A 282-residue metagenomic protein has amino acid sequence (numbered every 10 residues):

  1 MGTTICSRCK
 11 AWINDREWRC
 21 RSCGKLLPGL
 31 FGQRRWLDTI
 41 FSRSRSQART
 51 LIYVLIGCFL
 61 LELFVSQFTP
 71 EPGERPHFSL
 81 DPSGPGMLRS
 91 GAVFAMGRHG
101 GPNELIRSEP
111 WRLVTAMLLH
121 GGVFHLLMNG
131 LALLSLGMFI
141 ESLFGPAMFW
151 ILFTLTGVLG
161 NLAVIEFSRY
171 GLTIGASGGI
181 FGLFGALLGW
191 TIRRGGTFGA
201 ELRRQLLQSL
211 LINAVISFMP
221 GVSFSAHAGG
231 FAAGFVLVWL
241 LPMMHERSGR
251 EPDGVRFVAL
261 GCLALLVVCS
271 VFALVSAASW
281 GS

Functional and structural regions predicted by a protein language model:
M1-R43, A214-S282: C-terminal transmembrane module of polytopic alpha-helical membrane proteins
S22, S142-P146, W190-R203, P242-G254: Alpha-helical transmembrane bundle and helix-membrane interface signal in multi-pass integral membrane proteins
R49-Y53, W150-T154, I180, L206-L211 (+2 more regions): Hydrophobic alpha-helical transmembrane segments
L51-I52, I56-A176, M219-V222: N-terminal TM1-TM2 helical hairpin plus the immediately adjacent luminal interfacial "cap"
L127-G130, G179-A186, Q205, F231-F235: Alpha-helical transmembrane segments of multi-pass membrane proteins
G137, A186-R193, G234-P242: Hydrophobic transmembrane alpha-helices
Y170-W190, A226: Membrane-interface micro-motifs in multi-pass membrane enzymes
G185-I192, G199-S217: Multi-pass alpha-helical transmembrane bundles in non-GPCR membrane proteins that perform intramembrane catalysis
